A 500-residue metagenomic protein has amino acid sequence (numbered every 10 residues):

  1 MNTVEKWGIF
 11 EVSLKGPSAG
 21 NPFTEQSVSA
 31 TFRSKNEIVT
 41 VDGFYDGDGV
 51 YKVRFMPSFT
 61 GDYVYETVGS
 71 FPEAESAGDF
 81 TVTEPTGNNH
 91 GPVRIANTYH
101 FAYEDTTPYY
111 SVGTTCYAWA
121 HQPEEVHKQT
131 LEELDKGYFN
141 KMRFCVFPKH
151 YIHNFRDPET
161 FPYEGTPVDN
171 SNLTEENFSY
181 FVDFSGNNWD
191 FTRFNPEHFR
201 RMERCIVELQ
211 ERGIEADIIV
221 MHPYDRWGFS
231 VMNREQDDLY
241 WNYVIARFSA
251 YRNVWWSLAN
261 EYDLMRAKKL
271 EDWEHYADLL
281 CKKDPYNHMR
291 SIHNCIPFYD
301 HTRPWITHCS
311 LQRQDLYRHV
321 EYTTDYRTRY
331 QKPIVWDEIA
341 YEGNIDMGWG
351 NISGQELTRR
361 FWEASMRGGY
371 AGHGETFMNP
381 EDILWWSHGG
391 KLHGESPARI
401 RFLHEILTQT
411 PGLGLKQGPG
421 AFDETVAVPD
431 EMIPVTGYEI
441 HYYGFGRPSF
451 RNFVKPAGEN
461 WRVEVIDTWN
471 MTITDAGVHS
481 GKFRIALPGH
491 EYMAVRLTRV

Functional and structural regions predicted by a protein language model:
M1-N36, V41-F44, D79-P85, D423-V426 (+1 more regions): Non-catalytic, glycine-rich low-complexity segments
N2, E342-I345, L357-G477, I485-V500: Aromatic- and carboxylate-lined catalytic core of secreted/periplasmic carbohydrate-active enzymes
R33, G87-H319: Active-site mouth of glycoside hydrolases
S34-N36, F71, D467-M471: Solvent-exposed strand-loop boundary residues in beta-sheet-rich modules
E37-T98: Extended acidic/polar, glycine-enriched regions that form or flank non-catalytic beta-rich accessory modules
G43-Y45, A476-H479: Short beta-strand segments within Ig-like beta-sandwich modules, predominantly Fibronectin type-III
G113-A120, P167, E175-F178, R193 (+4 more regions): Extended substrate-binding grooves/exosites of carbohydrate-active enzymes
L239, N253, N260-E395: Extracellular glycoside hydrolase catalytic/binding regions
